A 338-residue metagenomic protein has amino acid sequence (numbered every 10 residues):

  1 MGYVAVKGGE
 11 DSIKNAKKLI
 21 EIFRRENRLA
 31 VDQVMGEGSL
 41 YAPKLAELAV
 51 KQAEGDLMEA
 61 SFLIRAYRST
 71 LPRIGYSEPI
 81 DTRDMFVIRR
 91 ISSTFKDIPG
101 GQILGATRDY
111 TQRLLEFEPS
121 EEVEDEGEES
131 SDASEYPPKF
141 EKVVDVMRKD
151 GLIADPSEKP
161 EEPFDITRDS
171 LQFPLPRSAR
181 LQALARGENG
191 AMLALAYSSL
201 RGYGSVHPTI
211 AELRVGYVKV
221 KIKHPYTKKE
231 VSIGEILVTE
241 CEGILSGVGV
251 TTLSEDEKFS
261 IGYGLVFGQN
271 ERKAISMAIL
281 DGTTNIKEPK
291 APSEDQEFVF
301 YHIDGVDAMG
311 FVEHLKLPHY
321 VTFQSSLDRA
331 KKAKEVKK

Functional and structural regions predicted by a protein language model:
M1-P208, K229, A333-K338: Short, amphipathic alpha-helical interaction segments embedded in low-complexity terminal/linker regions of eukaryotic
A16, E128-K338: Acidic, serine/proline-rich low-complexity intrinsically disordered regions
